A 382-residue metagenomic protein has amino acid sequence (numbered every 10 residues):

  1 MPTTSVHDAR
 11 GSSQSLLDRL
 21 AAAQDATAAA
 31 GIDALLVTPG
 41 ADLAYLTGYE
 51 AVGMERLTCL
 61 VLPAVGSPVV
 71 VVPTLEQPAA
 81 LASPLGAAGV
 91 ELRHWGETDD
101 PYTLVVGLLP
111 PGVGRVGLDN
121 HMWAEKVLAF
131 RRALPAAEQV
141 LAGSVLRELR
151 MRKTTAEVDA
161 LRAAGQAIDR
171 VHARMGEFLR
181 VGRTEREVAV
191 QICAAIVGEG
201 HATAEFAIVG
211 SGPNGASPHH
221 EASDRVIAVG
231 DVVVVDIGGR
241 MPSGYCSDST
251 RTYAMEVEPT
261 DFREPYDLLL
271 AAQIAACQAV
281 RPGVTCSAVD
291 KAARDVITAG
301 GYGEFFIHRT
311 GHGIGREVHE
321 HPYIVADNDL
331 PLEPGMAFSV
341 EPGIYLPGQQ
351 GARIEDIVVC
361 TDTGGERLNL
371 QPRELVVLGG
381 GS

Functional and structural regions predicted by a protein language model:
M1-S382: Active-site neighborhoods and metal-handling regions in enzymes and metal-associated proteins
